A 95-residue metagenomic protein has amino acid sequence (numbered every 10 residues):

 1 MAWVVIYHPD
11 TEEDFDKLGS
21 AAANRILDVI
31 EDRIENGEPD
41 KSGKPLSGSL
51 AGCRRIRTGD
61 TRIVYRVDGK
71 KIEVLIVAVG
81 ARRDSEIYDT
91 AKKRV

Functional and structural regions predicted by a protein language model:
A2-I6, E12-E13, N24, T58-T61 (+1 more regions): Enriched for short, Lys/Arg-rich terminal
G19-A21: Short helix-coil-helix linker/hinge
E31-R57: A short, surface-exposed loop/turn module that caps and links secondary-structure elements
